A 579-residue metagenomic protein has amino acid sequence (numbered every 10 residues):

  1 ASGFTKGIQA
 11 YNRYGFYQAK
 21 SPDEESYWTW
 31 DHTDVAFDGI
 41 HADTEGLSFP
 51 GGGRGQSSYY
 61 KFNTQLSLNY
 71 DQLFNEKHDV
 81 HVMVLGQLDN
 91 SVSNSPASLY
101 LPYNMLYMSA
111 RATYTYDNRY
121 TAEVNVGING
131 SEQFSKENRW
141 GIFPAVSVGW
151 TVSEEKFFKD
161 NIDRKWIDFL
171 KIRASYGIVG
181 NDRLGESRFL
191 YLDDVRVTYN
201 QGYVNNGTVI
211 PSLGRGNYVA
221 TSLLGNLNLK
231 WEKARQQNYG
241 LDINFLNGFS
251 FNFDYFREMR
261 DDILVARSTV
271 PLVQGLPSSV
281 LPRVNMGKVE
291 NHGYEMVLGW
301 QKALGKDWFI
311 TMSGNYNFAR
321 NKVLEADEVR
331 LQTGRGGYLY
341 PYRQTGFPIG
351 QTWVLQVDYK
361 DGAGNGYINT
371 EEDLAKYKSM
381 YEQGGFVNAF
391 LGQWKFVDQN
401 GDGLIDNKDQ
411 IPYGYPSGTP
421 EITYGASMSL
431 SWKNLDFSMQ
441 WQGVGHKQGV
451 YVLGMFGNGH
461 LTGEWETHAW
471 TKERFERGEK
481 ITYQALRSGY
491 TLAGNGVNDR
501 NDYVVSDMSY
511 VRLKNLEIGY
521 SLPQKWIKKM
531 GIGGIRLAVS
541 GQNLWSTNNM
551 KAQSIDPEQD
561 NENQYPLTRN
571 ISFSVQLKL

Functional and structural regions predicted by a protein language model:
A1-Q65, N69, K77-H81, Q87-Y103 (+7 more regions): Surface-exposed, low-complexity loop segments enriched in small/polar and acidic residues
G3-Y11, L73-V80, R119, S153-L170 (+8 more regions): Short loop/turn motifs that connect adjacent beta-strands in outer-membrane beta-barrel proteins
F4, F16-K20, G86-N94, Y100 (+12 more regions): Transmembrane beta-strands of outer-membrane beta-barrel pores
V80, K159-K233, S250-V289: Solvent-exposed loop/turn elements at secondary-structure boundaries
L101, N200-S250, S279-G305, Q344-T352 (+3 more regions): Outer-membrane beta-barrel signature, preferentially recognizing the C-terminal barrel domain of Gram-negative
S187-D193, T198-Y203, A303-P416: Conserved small-residue
R283-N291, G336-N365, R474-K480, N498-N501 (+1 more regions): C-terminal beta-signal and terminal closure region of outer-membrane beta-barrel proteins
V444-L537, G541: Extracytoplasmic gating/loop element in the C-terminal half of outer-membrane beta-barrel translocons and assembly
